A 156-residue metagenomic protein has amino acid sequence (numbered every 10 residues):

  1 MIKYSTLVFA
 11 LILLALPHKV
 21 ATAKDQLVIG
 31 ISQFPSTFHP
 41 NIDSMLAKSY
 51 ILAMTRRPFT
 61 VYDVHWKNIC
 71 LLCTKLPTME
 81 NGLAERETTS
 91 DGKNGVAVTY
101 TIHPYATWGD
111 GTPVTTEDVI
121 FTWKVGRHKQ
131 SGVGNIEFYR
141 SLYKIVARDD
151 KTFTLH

Functional and structural regions predicted by a protein language model:
M1-S5: Positively charged n-region of N-terminal signal peptides that target proteins for export
T6-A15: Bacterial N-terminal signal peptides
L16-A23: Sec/Tat signal peptide C-region and signal peptidase I cleavage site
H18, N135-H156: Surface-exposed binding/hinge segments that line and control ligand-binding clefts or catalytic entry sites
K24-Q26, M54-R56, L71-C73, K93-A97 (+2 more regions): Extracytoplasmic
G30-S90, K124: N-terminal lobe/hinge region of extracytoplasmic solute-binding protein
M54, D63, L71, A97 (+3 more regions): Extracytoplasmic/secreted proteins, especially bacterial periplasmic and envelope-associated proteins
L76-G132, R148, T154-H156: Aromatic- and charge-enriched surface segment that lines or borders ligand/interaction sites
